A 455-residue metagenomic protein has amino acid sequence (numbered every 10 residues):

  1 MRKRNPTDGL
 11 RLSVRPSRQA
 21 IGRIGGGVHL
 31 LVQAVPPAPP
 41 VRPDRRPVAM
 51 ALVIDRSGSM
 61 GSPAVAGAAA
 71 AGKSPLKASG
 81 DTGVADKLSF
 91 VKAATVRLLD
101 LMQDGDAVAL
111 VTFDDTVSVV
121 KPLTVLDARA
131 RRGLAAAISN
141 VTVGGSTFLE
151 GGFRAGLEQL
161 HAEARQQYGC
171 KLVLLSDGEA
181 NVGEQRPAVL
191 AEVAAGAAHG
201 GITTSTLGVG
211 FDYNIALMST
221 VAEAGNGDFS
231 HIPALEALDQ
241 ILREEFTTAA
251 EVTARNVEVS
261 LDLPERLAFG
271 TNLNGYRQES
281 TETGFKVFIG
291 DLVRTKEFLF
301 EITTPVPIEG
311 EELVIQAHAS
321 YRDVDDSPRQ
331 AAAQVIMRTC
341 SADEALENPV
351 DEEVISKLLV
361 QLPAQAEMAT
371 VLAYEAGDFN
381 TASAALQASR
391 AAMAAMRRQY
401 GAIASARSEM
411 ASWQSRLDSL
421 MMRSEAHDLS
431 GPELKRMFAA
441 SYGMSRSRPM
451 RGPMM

Functional and structural regions predicted by a protein language model:
M1-H29: Short glycine- and acidic-rich boundary segments immediately preceding or forming the N-terminal edge of structured
V14-Q19, R243, E282-F288, E301-I302: Short structured motifs
R15-P16, G26-L76, G80-N256, T304-E309 (+1 more regions): Exposed acidic/Ser/Thr-rich ligand/metal-binding surfaces
V48, T304-M455: Long, acidic serine/threonine- and proline-rich intrinsically disordered regions
L263-E265: Membrane-embedded alpha-helical bundles of multi-pass transporters/translocases, especially carrier/permease families
L273-T295: Extracellular adhesion/glycan-binding regions together with long Ser/Thr- and acidic-residue-rich low-complexity tracts
D291-G310: Low-complexity, intrinsically disordered segments enriched in Ser/Thr together with acidic residues
